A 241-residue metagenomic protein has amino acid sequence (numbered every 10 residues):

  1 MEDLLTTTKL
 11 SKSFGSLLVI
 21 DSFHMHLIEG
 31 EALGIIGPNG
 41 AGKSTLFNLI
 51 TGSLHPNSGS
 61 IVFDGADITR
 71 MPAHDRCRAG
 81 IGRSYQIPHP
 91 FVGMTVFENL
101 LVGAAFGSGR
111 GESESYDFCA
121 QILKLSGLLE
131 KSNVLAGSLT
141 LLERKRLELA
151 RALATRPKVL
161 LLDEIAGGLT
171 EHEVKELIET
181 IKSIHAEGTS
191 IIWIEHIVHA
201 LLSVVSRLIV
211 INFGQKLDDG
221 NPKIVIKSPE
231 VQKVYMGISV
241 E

Functional and structural regions predicted by a protein language model:
E2-T6, L10-E241: Glycine-rich phosphate-binding loops of nucleotide-dependent enzymes
